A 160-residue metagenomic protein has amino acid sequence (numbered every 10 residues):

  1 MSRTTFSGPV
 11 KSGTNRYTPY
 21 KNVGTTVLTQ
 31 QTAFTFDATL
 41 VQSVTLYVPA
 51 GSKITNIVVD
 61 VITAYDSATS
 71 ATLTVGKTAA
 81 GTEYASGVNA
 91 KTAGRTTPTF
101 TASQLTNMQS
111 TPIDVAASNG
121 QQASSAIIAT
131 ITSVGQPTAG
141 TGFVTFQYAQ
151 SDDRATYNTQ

Functional and structural regions predicted by a protein language model:
S2-Q160: Surface-exposed, low-hydrophobicity beta-strand/loop segments enriched in small/polar/acidic residues
